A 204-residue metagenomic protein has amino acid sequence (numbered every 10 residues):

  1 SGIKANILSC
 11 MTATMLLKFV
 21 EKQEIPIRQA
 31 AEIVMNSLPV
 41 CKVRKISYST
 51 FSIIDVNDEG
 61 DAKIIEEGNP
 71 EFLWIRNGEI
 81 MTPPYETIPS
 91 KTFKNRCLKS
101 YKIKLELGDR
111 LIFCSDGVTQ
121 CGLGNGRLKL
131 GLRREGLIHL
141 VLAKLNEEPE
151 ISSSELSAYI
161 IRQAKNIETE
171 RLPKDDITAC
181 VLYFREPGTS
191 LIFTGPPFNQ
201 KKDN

Functional and structural regions predicted by a protein language model:
S1-Q23, M81-T87, L105, D109-E168 (+1 more regions): Active-site-proximal, acidic helix/loop segment immediately C-terminal to a metal-coordinating Asp/Glu
I3-N77, L98, S157-F184: Catalytic core of PPM/PP2C metal-dependent serine/threonine phosphatase domains
G60-I65, E79-Y85, G188-T194: Short, well-ordered strand-loop elements centered on a beta-strand within folded domains, enriched for acidic residues
G68-F72, Y85-S90: A short, sequence-level motif marking secondary-structure junctions
W74, Q120-L123, G188-L191: Switch/connector loops and helix/strand junctions flanking conserved nucleotide-binding motifs in nucleotide-processing
T92-N95: Short, structured beta-strand/loop micro-motifs enriched in basic residues and often containing a Trp
R185-N204: Intrinsically disordered or compositionally simple regulatory linkers and C-terminal tails in signal-transduction
